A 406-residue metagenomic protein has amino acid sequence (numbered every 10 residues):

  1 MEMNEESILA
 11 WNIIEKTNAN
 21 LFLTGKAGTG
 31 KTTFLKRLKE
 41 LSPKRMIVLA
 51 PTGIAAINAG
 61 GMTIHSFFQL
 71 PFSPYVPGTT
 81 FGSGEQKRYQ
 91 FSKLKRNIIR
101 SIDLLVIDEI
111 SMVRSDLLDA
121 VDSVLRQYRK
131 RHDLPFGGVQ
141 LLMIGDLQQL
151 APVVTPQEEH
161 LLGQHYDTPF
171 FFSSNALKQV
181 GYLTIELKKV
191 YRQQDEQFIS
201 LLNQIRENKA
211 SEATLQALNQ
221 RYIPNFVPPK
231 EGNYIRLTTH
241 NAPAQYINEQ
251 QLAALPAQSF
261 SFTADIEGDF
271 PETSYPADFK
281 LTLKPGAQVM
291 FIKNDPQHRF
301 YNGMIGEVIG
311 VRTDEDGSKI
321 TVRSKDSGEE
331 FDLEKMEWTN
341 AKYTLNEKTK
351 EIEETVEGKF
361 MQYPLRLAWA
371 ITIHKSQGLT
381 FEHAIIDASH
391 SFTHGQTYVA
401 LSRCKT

Functional and structural regions predicted by a protein language model:
M1-T406: Conserved ATP-binding/catalytic motifs of P-loop helicase motor domains
